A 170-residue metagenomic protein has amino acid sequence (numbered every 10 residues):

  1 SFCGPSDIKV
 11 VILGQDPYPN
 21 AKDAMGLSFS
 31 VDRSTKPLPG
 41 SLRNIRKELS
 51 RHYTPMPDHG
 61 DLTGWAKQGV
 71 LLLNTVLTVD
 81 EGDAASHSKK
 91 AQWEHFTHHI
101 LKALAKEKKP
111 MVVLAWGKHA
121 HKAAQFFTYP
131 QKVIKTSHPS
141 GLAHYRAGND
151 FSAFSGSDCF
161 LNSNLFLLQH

Functional and structural regions predicted by a protein language model:
S1-F127, I134-S137, G141-H144, D150-N162: A polyanion-binding, active-site-adjacent surface
Q169-H170: Charged phosphate-binding loop/patch that engages nucleotide di/tri-phosphates or the phosphate backbone of nucleic
